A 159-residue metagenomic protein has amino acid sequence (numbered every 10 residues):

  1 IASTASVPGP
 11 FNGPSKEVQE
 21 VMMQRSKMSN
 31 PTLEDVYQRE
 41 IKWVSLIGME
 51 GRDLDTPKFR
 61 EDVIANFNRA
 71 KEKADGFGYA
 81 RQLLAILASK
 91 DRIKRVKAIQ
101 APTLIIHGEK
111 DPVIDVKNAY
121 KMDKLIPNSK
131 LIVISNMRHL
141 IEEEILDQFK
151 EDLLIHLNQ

Functional and structural regions predicted by a protein language model:
I1-P31: Flexible "cap/lid" loop of the alpha/beta hydrolase fold
Q19-K94, A101: Alpha/beta-hydrolase
K97-Q100, L125-I126: Short, conserved loop/helix-junction motifs that constitute active-site signature segments in enzyme catalytic cores
I99, I105-H107, D111: Short beta-strand/loop motif that positions the catalytic acidic residue of the alpha/beta-hydrolase fold
P112-N118: Conserved alpha/beta-hydrolase "acid-adjacent" motif
S129-Q159: Catalytic active-site module of serine/aspartate enzymes centered on a nucleophile-bearing elbow/loop
